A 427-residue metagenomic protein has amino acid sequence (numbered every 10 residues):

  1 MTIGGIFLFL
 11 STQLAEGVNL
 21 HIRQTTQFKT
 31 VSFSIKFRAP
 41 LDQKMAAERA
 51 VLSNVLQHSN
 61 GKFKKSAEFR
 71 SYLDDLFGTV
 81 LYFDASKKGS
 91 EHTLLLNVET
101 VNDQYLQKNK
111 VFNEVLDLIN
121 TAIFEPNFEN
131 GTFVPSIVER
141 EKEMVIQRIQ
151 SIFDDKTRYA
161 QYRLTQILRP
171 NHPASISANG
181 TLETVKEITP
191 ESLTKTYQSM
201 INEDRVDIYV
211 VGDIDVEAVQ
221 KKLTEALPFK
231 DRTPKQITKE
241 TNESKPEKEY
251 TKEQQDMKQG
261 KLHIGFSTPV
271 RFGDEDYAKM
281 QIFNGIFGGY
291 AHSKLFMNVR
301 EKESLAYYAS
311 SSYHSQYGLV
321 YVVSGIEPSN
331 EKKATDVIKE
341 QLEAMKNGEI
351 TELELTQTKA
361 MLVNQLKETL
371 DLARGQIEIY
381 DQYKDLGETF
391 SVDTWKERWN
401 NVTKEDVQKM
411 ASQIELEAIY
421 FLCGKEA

Functional and structural regions predicted by a protein language model:
T2-F77, T181, T194-N298, T335 (+1 more regions): His/Glu-rich zincin catalytic helix
R23, K29-L41, A67-T121, R158-G180 (+6 more regions): M16 family metallopeptidases and their MPP-like homologs
S86-K87, T194-I201, S311-Y313, Q408-S412: Short, flexible, solvent-exposed loop/turn segments with mixed acidic/basic and small polar residues
N109-E114, L118-T132, S136, R140-D154: Hydrophobic alpha-helical hairpins/lids featuring a short glycine-rich hinge
S136, T238-K248, L353-V363: Short proline/glycine- and acidic-rich turn/helix-capping motifs at secondary-structure junctions
Q147-S151, K248-Q259, N364-A373: Short, low-order "capping/linker" segments at domain edges
E187-T194: Active-site glycine-rich loop that binds ribose-phosphate moieties when present
